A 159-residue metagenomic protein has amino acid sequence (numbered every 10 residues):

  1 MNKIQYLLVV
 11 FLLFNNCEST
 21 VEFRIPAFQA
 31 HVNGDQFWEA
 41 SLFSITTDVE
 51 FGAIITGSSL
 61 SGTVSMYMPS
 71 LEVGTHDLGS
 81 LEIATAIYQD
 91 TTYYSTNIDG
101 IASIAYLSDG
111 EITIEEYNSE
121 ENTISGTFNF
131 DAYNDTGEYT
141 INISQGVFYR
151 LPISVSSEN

Functional and structural regions predicted by a protein language model:
M1-N16: Sec-dependent bacterial lipoprotein signal peptides
I4-Y6, S19, G146, N159: Intrinsic disorder/low-complexity segments enriched in polar/small residues
F14-W38, S157-N159: Bacterial Sec-dependent N-terminal signal peptides
F28-Q29, W38-T123: Surface-exposed helix/loop patches within compact recognition domains
A30-G34, G57-S59, F130-T136: Short acidic, glycine-rich loop/turn motifs
E116-N159: C-terminal or internal capping secondary-structure element at the end of a domain, subdomain, or sheet
